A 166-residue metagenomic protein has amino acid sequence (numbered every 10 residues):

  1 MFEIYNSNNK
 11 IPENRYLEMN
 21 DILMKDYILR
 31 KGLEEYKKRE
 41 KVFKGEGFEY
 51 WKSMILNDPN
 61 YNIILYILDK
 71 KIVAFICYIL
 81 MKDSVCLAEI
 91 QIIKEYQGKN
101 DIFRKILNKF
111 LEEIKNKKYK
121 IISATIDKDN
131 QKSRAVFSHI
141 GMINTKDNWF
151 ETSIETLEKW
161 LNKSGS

Functional and structural regions predicted by a protein language model:
M1-M24, L29, E158-S166: Conserved N-terminal entry element of GNAT/NAT acetyltransferase domains
I28-V42: A short gly/proline-enriched turn/hairpin at secondary-structure junctions
K38-I63: Active-site rim helix/loop that mediates acceptor-substrate recognition in acyltransferases
L65, K71-I79, C86-Q91: Conserved beta-strand in the GNAT
I92, G98-E112, A135-H139: Conserved acetyl-CoA-binding loop-helix of GNAT-fold acetyltransferases
I114-I126: Conserved GNAT acetyl-CoA-binding A-motif
A124-R134, E151: Conserved beta-strand-loop-alpha-helix junction that forms the acyl-donor binding cleft
S138-N148: Conserved acetyl-CoA-binding loop of GNAT-fold acetyltransferases
